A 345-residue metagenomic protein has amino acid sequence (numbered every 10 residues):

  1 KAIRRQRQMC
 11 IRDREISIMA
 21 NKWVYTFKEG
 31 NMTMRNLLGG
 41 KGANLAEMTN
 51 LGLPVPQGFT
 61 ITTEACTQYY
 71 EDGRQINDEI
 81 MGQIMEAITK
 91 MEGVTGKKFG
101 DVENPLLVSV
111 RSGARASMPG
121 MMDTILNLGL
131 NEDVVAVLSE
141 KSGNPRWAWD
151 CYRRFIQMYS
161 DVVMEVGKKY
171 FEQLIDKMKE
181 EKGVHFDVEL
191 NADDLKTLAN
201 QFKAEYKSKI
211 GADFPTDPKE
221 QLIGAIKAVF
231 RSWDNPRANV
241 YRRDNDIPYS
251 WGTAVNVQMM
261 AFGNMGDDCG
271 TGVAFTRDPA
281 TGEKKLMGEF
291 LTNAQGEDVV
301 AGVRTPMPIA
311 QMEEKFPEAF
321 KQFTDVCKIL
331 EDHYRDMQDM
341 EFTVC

Functional and structural regions predicted by a protein language model:
K1-D13: Single conserved hydrophobic/aromatic residue that forms the stacking wall/gate of nucleotide- or nucleobase-binding
I18-C345: Nucleotide/phosphate-binding sheet-loop regions of phosphoryl- and nucleotidyl-transfer enzymes
